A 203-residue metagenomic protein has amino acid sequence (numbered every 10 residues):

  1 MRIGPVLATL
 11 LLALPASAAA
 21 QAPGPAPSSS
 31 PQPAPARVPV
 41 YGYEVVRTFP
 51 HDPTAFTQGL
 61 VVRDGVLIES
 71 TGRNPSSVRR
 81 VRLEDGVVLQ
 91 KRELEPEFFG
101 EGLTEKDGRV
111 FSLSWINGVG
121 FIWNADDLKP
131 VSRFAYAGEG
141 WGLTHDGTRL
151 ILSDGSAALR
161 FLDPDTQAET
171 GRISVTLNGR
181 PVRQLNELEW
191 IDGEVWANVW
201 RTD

Functional and structural regions predicted by a protein language model:
Q32-T54, L83-L89: A short helix->beta-strand "capping" segment at the edge of beta-propeller domains
V46-S77, K91-T104: Beta-strand-rich domains and repeat architectures in extracellular enzymes and scaffolds, especially beta-propellers
T48-P53, R92-P96, S132-G138, I173-R180: Surface loop/turn motifs at the tips and blade-to-blade linkers of beta-strand repeat domains
A55-G59, F98-T104, G138-D146, V182-E187: Repeated scaffold domains used in trafficking and secretory/extracellular systems, primarily beta-propellers
L67-N74, E105, V110-N117, L152-S156 (+1 more regions): Conserved beta-strand positions in repeat-built beta-propeller and related beta-rich domains
S76-V78, V119-G120, A158-R160, D203: Structural signal for beta-propeller blades
R82-G86, N124-L128, P164-Q167: Short loop/turn segments that connect beta-strands within beta-propeller blades
P181-D203: Loop/turn-rich, solvent-exposed surfaces of beta-rich toroidal or solenoidal domains
